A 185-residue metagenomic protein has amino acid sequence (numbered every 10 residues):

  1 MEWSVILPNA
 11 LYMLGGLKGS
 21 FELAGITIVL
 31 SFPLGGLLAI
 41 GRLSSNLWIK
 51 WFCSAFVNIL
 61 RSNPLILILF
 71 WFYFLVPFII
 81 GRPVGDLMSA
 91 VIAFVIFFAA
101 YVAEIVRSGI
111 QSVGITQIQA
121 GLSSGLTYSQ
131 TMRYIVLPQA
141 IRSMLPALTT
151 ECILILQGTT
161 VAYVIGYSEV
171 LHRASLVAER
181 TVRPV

Functional and structural regions predicted by a protein language model:
M1-V185: Transmembrane alpha-helices and adjacent helix-loop boundaries
